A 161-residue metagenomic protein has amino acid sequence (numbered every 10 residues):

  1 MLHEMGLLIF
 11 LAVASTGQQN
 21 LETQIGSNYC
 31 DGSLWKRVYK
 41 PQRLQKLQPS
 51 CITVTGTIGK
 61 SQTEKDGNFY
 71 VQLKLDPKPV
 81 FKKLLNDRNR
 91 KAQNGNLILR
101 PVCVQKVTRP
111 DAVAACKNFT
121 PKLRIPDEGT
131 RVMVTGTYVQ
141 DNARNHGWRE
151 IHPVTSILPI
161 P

Functional and structural regions predicted by a protein language model:
M1-L8: Sec-dependent signal peptide recognition, specifically the positively charged N-region followed immediately by
F10-Q18: N-terminal secretory targeting signals
G17-P161: OB-fold and OB-like single-stranded nucleic-acid-recognition modules and their adjacent interaction interfaces
